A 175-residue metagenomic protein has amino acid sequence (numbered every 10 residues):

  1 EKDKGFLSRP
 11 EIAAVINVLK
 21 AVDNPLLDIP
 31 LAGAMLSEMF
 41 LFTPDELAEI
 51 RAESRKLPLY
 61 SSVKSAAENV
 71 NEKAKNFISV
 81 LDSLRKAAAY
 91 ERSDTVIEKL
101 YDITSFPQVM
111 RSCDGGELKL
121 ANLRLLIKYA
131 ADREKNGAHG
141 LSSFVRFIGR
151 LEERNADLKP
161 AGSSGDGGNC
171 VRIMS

Functional and structural regions predicted by a protein language model:
E1-A48, L59-S62, E72, S79 (+2 more regions): Conserved motor-region signature of P-loop NTPase helicases/translocases
I50-K56: Amphipathic, charged-and-aliphatic alpha-helical interface segments that function as noncatalytic docking
N69: Conserved SET/PR domain catalytic loop and adjacent active-site segment of histone-lysine N-methyltransferases
